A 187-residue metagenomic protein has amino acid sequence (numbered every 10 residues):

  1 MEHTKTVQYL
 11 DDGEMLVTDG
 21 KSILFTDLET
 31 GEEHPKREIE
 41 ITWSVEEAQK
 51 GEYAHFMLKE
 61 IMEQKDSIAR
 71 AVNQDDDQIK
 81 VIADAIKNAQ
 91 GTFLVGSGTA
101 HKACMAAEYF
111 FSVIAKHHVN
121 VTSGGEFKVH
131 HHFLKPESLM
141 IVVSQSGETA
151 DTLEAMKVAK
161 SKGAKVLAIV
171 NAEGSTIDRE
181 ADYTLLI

Functional and structural regions predicted by a protein language model:
M1-I86, A100, Y109, V113-I114 (+1 more regions): N-terminal segments that mediate ammonia production and transfer in glutamine-dependent amidotransferase systems
D84-I187: Glycine-rich phosphate-binding loops that contact phosphosugars or nucleotide phosphates
